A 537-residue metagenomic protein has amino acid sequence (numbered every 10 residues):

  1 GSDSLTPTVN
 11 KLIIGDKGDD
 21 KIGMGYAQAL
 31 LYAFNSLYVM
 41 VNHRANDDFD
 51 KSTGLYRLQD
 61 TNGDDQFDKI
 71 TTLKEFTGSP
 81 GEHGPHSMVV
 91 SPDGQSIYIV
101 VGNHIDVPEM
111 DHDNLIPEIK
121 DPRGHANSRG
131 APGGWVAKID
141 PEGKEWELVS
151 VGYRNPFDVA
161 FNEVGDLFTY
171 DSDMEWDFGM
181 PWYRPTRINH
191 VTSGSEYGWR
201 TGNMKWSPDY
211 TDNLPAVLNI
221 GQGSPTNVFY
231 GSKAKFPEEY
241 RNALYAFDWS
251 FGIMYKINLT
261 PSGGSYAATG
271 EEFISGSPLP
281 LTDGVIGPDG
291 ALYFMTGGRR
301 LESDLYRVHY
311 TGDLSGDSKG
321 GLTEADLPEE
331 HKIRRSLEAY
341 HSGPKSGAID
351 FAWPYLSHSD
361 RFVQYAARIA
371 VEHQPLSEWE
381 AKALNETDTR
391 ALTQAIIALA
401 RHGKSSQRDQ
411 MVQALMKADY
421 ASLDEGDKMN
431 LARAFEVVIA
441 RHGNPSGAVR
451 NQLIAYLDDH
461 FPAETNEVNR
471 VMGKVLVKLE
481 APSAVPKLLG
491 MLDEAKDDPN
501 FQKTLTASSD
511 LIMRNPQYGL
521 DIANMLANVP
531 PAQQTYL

Functional and structural regions predicted by a protein language model:
G1-A339, G343: Beta-propeller domains with acidic blade repeats across secreted/periplasmic ectodomains and cytosolic WD/CNH propellers
S193-Y197, T201-D209, N213, I257-L537: Extracellular/periplasmic ectodomains of large secreted or surface enzymes and adhesion receptors
